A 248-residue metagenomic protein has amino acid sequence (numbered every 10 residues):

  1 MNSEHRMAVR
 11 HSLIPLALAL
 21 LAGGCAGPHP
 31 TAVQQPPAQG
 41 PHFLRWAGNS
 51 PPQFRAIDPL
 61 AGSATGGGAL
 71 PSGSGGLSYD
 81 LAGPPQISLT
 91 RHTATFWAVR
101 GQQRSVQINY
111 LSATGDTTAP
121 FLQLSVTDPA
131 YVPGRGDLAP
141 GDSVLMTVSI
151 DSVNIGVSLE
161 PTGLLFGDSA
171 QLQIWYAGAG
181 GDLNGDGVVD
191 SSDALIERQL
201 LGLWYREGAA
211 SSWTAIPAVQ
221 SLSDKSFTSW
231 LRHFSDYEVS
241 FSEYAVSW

Functional and structural regions predicted by a protein language model:
N2-I14: Bacterial N-terminal signal peptides that target proteins for export
L21-G24: C-terminal motif of bacterial Sec signal peptides marking the signal peptidase cleavage site
A26-H29: Bacterial signal peptide processing site
G40-V106, T114, A130-A209: Proteolytic processing hotspots in large secreted/extracellular or virion-associated proteins and select intracellular
I155-P161, D224-R232: Generic recognition of long tandem-repeat/solenoid scaffolds
A209-A218: Surface-exposed loop/edge segments in extracytoplasmic proteins
S226-W248: C-terminal beta-strand-rich structural cap/linker in extracellular carbohydrate-active enzymes
